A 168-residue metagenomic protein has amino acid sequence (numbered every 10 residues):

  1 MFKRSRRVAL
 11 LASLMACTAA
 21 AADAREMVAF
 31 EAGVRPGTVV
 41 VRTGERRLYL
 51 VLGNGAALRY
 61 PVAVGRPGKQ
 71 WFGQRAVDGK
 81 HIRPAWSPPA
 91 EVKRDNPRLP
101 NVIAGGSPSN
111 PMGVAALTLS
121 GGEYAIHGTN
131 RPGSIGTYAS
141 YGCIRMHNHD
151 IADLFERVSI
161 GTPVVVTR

Functional and structural regions predicted by a protein language model:
M1-L10: Bacterial N-terminal signal peptides that target proteins for export
A9-C17: Bacterial N-terminal signal peptides
A19-A24: Sec/Tat signal peptide C-region and signal peptidase I cleavage site
E26, V34, N54, R59 (+4 more regions): Exported/periplasmic cell-wall-interacting domains
E31-V40: Conserved interaction-surface patches within small, structured recognition/assembly domains
V40-R42, Y49-L50, R145-M146: Structural recognition of beta-strand segments within beta-rich domains
T43-E45, G121: Residue-level signal for tight coil/turn positions that link beta-strands
